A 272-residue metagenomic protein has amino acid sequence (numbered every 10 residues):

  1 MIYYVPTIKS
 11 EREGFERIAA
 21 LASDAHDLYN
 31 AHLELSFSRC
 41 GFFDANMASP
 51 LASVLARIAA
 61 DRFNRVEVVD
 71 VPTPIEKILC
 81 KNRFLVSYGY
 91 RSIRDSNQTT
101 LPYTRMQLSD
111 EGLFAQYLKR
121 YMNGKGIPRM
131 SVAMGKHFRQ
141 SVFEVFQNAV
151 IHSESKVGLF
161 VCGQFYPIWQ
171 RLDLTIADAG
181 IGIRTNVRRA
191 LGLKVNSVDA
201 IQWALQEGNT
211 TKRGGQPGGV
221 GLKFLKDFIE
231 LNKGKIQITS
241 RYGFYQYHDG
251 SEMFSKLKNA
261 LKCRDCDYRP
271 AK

Functional and structural regions predicted by a protein language model:
M1-Y29, G89, R94-D95, L191-V195 (+1 more regions): Flexible, glycine-/charge-rich segments associated with ATP-binding catalytic modules
I8-Y88: Amphipathic alpha-helical interaction surfaces in cytosolic regulatory modules
F43-D44, G182-I183, F244-Y247: Flexible loop/turn segments at secondary-structure boundaries
N46, A52-V54, M130-P167, K223-I229: Conserved ATP-binding N-box helix of the HATPase_c
P74-L108: P-loop NTPase nucleotide-binding core
L101-S131, R184, L191-T210, D227: Helix-loop-beta hinge of the Bergerat
V145, D178, A204: Conserved RecA-like P-loop NTPase ATPase core
A149-A190, S255-K256: ATP-lid-like helix-loop hinge signature
